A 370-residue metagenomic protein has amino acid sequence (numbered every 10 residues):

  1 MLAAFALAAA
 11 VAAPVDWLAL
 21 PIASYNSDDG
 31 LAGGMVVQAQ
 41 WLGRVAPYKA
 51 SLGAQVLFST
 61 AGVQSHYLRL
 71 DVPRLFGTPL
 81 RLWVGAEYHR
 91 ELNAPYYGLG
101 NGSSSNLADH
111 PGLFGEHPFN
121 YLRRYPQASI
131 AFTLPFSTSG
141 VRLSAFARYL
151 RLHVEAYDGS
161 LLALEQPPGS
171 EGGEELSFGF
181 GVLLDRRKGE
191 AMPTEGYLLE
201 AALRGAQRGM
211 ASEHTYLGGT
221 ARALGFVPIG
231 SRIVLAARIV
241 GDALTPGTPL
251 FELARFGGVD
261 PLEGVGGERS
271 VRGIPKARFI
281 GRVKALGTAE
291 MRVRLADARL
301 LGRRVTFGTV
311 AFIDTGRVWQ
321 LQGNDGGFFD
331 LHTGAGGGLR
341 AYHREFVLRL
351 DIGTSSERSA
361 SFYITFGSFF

Functional and structural regions predicted by a protein language model:
M1-P14: Cleavable N-terminal export/targeting peptides
A13-A19, A23-E174, G179, R269 (+2 more regions): Gram-negative/organellar outer-membrane beta-barrel architecture
N26-D28, L42-R44, L75-G77, S137-S139 (+5 more regions): Outer-membrane beta-barrel channels and translocator barrels
Y67, P168-E171, E175-F307, W319 (+1 more regions): C-terminal outer-membrane beta-barrel translocator/porin domains of Gram-negative envelope proteins and their
A94-G102, L152-L161, T194, E213 (+2 more regions): Outer-membrane beta-barrel and related beta-rich outer-membrane complex signature in Gram-negative bacteria
D314: Short basic (Lys/Arg) and small-residue
L321-D330, A335-G337: C-terminal soluble interaction/assembly domains
